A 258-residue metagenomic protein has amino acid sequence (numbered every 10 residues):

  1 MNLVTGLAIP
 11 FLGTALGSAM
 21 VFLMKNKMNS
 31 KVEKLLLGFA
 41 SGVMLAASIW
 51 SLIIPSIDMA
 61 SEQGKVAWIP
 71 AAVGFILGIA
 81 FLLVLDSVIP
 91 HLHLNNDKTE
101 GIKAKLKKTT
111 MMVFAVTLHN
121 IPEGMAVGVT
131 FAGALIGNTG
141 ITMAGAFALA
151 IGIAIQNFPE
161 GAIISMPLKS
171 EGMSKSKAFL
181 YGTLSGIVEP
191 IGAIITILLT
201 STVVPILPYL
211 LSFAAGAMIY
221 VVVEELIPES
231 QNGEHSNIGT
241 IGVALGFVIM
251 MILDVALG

Functional and structural regions predicted by a protein language model:
M1-G258: Intrinsically disordered, metal-sensing/regulatory segments
